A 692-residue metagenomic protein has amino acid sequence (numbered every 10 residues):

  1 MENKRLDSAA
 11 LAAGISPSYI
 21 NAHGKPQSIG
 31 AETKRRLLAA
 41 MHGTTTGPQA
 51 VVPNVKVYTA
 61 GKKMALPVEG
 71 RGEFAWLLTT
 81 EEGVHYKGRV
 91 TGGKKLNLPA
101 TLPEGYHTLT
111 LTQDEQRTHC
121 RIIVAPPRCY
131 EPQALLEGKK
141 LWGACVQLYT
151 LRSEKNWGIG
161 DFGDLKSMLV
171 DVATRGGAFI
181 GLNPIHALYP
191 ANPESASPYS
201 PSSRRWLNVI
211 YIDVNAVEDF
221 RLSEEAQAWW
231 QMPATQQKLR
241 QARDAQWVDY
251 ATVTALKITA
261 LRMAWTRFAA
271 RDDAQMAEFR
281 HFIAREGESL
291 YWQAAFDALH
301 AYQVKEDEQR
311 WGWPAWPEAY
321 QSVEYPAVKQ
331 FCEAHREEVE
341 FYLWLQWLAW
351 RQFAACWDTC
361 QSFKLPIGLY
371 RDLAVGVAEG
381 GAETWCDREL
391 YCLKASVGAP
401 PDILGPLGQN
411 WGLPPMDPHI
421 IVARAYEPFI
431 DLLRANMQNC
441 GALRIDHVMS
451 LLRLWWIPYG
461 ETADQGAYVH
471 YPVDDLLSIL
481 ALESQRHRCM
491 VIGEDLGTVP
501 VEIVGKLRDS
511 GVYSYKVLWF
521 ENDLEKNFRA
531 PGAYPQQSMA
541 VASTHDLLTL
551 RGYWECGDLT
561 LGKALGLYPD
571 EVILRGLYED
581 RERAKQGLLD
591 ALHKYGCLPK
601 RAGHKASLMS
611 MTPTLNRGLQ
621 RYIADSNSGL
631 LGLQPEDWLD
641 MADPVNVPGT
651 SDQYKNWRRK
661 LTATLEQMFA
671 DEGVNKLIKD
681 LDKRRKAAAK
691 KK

Functional and structural regions predicted by a protein language model:
M1-T44: Basic helix-extension-helix modules of the SAP/HeH family
H23-M41, G92, H300-K305, R310 (+1 more regions): Low-complexity, highly charged intrinsically disordered N-terminal segments that act as targeting/localization
H42-R71: Extracellular ectodomain segments of secreted/surface proteins
M64, G72-L141, W157-D171, R175 (+1 more regions): Extended acidic/polar, glycine-enriched regions that form or flank non-catalytic beta-rich accessory modules
E131-A134, K166-T174, W357-S362, F429-L443 (+1 more regions): Short amphipathic alpha-helices and their capping/turn segments at secondary-structure boundaries
A191-W350, G376-L630, E636-W638, D652-Q653 (+1 more regions): Alpha-amylase-like alpha-glycosidases and glucanotransferases acting on alpha-linked glucans and related
Y342-A374: Conserved, well-ordered alpha-helix/loop/beta-strand core segments that scaffold catalytic motifs
G632, D640-K691: Structured C-terminal cap/extension of enzyme domains
